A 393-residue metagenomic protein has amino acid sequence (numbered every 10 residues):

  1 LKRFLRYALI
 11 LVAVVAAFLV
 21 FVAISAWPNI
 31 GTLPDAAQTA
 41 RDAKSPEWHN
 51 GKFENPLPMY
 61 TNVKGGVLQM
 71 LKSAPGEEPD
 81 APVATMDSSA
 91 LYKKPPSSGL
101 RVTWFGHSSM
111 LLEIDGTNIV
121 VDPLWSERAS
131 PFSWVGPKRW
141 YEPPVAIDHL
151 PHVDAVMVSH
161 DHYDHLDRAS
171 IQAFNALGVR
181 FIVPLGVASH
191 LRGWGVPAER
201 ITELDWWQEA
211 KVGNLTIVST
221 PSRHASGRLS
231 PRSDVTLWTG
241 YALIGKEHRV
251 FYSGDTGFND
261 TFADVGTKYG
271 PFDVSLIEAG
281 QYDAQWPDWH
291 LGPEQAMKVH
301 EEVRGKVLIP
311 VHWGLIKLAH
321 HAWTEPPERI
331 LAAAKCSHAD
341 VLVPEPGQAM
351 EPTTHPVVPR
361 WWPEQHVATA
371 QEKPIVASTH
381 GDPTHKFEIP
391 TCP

Functional and structural regions predicted by a protein language model:
K2-G51, A155, R180-S189, R249 (+1 more regions): Cap/insert and terminal regions of metallo-dependent hydrolase folds
K2-R139, P143-H149, I244-Y252, D273-G280 (+2 more regions): Metallo-beta-lactamase
E77-S97, V183-H248, R329-A349, T353-P356: Metallo-beta-lactamase
S109-E113, K211-P271, P287, L291-Q295: Catalytic core of the metallo-beta-lactamase
L112, D122, H160, D167 (+6 more regions): Divalent metal-coordination and catalytic microenvironments
W125-E142, A225-S233, D283-W289, K317: Acidic/histidine-rich helix-loop elements that form or flank divalent-metal/phosphate-binding sites at the catalytic
P144-N175, L185: Di-metal (Zn2+ and/or Mg2+/Mn2+) metal-binding site signature of metallo-dependent hydrolases with the MBL/beta-CASP
T220-G245, W362-P390: Active-site-proximal loop/helix segment associated with metal-binding centers of metalloenzymes
